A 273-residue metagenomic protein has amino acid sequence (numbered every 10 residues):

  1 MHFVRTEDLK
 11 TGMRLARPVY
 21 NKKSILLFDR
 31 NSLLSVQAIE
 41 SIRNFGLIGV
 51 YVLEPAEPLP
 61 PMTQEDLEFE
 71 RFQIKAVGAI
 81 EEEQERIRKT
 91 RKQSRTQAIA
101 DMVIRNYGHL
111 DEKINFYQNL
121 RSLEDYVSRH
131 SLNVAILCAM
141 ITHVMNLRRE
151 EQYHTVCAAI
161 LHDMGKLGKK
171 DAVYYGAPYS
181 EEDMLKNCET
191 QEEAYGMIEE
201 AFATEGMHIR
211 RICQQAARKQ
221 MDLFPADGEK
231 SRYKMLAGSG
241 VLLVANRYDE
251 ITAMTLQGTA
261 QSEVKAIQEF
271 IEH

Functional and structural regions predicted by a protein language model:
M1-A100, F224, T252, L256-H273: Terminal helices and disordered tails flanking the catalytic cores of nucleotide-processing hydrolases
S32, A159, E199-L243, Q257-Q261 (+1 more regions): Histidine/acidic-rich helix-loop-helix segments that form or flank divalent-metal centers in metalloenzyme catalytic
L53-C188, Y195-G196, E200-E205: Acidic/His-rich, divalent-metal-binding segments that scaffold phosphate/diphosphate chemistry
L123, I141, A201, Q220 (+2 more regions): Alpha-helix C-capping/helix-to-loop hinge sites
H162, N246-R247: DG-centered beta-turn motif at the end of beta-strands
A172-A177, I251-Q257: Juxtamembrane interface at the ends
D183, A194-M197, N246, A253 (+1 more regions): Phosphate/pyrophosphate-binding active-site loops
